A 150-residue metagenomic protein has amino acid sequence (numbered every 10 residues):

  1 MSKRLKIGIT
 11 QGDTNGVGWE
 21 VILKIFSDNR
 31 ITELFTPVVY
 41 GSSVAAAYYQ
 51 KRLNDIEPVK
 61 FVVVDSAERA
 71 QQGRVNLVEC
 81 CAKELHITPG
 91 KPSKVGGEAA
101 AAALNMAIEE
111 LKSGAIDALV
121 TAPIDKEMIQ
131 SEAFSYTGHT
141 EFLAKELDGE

Functional and structural regions predicted by a protein language model:
M1-L147: Contiguous, glycine/small-aliphatic-enriched amphipathic segments in soluble metabolic enzymes
